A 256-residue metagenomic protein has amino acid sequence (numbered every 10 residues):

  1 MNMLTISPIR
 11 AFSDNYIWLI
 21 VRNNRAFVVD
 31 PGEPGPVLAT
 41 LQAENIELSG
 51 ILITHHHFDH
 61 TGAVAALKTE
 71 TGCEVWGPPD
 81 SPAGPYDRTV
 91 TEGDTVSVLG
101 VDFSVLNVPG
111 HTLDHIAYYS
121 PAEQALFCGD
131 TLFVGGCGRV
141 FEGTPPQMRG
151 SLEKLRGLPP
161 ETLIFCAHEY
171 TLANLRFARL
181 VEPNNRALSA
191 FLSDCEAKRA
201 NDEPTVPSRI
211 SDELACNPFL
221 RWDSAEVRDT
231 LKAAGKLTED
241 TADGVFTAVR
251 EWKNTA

Functional and structural regions predicted by a protein language model:
M1-I46, A117-G129: Conserved beta-strand hairpin/beta-sheet module of binuclear metal-dependent hydrolase folds, prominently
F12-S13, A26, E33-N107, A190 (+1 more regions): Active-site HxH/HxHxD metal-binding segment of metal-dependent hydrolases
L19-V21, T95-P121, A125-L126, G157: Core dinuclear metal-dependent hydrolase active-site scaffold
I20, D30, H55, L67 (+6 more regions): Divalent metal-coordination and catalytic microenvironments
V29, V75-G77, F127-C128, C166: Hydrophobic residues in well-ordered beta-strands that form the structural core
P31-E33, H56, D80-S81, H111-T112 (+4 more regions): Active-site metal-binding loops of divalent metal-dependent hydrolases
G136-T162: Active-site-adjacent loop/tail segments of enzyme domains
E153-L163, L172-A256: Accessory terminal helices/loops
